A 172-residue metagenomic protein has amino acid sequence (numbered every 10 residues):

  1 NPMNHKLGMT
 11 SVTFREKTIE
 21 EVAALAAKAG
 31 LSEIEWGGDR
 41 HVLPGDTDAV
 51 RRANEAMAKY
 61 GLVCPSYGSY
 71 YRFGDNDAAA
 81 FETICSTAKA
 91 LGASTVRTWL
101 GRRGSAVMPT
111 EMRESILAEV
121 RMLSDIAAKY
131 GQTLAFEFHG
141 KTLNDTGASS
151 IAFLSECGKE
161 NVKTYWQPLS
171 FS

Functional and structural regions predicted by a protein language model:
P2-M3, E20, L25-K28, A56: Non-catalytic accessory regions flanking glycosidase/transglycosidase catalytic cores in CAZymes
M3-I19: Boundary/entry segment of secreted carbohydrate-active catalytic domains
H5-L7, A27, E33-W36, Y67 (+1 more regions): Acidic/histidine-rich catalytic cores of soluble enzymes
T18-A23, D46-V50, N54, N76-F81 (+3 more regions): Distinct, well-ordered alpha-helical segments
S32-S124, A128-T133, S170: Structural motif corresponding to the early beta-alpha repeats
